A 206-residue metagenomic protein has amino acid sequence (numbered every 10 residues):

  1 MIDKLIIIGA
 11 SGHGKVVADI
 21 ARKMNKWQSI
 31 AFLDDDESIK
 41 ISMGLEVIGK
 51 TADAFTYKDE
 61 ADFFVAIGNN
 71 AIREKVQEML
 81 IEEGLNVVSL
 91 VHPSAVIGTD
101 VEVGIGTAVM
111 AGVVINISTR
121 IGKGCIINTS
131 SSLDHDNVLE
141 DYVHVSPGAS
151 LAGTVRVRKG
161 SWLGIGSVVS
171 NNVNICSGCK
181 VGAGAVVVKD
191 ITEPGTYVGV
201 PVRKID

Functional and structural regions predicted by a protein language model:
D3-A21: Glycine-rich adenosine-cofactor-binding loop
K4, Q28-I30, D62, N86-V87: Residues at the starts of beta-strands that form the adenosine-phosphate
H13, I72, V187: Short phosphate-engaging motifs
A18-I20, K75-M79, I121-G122, T192-E193: Short amphipathic alpha-helical segments
M24-I41: NAD(P)-binding Rossmann-fold cofactor-contacting core
S38-V96: Phosphate-bearing ligand-interacting subdomains that bind or position ATP/ADP/UDP/GDP/NAD(P) or nucleotide-linked
S89-I205: Structural signal for interior beta-strand "rungs" in well-ordered beta-sheet cores of soluble enzyme domains
